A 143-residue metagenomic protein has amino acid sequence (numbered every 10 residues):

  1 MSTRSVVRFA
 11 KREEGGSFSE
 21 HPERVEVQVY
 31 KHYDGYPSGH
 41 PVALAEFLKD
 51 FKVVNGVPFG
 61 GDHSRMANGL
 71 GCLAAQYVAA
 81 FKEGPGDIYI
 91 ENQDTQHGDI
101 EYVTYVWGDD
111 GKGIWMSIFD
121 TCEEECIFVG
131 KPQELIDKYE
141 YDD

Functional and structural regions predicted by a protein language model:
M1-Y36: Short, extreme N-terminal segment that most often corresponds to the first beta-strand
R24, V29-P37, P41-N55, H63: N-terminal low-complexity, intrinsically disordered "leader/linker" segments enriched in small/polar and basic residues
A45-D143: Low-complexity intrinsically disordered segments
